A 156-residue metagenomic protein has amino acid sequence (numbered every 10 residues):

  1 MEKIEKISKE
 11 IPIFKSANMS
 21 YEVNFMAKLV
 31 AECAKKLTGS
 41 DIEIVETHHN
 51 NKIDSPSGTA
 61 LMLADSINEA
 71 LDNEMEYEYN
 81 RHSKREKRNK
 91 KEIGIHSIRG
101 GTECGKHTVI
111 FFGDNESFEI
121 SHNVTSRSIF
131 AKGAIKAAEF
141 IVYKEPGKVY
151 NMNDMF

Functional and structural regions predicted by a protein language model:
M1-F14, Y21-C33: Rossmann-fold NAD(P)-binding glycine/threonine-rich loop
I13-S16, I44: General beta-strand structural signal in soluble alpha/beta enzymes
A17-S20, T47: Short strand-turn motif at the edge of the Rossmann-like AdoMet-binding core
M19, V23-M26, P56, A60: Hydrophobic alpha-helical segments and helix-packing faces
T38-F156: C-terminal substrate-binding/catalytic lobe of Rossmann-fold NAD(P)-dependent oxidoreductases
